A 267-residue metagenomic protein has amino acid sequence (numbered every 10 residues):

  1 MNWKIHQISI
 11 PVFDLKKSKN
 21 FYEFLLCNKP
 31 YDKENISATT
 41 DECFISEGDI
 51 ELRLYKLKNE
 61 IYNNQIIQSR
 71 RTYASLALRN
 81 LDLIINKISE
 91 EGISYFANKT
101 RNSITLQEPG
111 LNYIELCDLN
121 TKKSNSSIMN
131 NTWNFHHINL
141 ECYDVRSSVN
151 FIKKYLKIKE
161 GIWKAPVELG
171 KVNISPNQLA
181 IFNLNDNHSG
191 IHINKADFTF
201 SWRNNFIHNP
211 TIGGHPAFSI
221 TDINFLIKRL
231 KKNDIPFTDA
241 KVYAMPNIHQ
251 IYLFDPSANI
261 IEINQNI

Functional and structural regions predicted by a protein language model:
M1, E34, I85-N134, N139-L140 (+4 more regions): Vicinal oxygen chelate
M1-N2, I10-L52, E141-G190: Core segments of cupin and vicinal oxygen chelate
K4-F13, C43-G48, Y62-K87, N102-Q107 (+5 more regions): Vicinal oxygen chelate
S18-F21, I84-I88, S148-F151, L226-L230: Hydrophobic side chains in well-ordered alpha-helices
D32, N59-N64, K122-S126, E168-G170 (+2 more regions): A short, acidic/glycine-rich surface segment
K33-I36, N63-Q68, K99-N102, W163-P166 (+2 more regions): Short, tandemly repeated low-complexity microdomains enriched for cysteine and small residues
I50-R53, L111-I114, S189, S201 (+1 more regions): Short, charged/polar, Gly/Pro-enriched secondary-structure boundary elements
S147, K153-Y243: Structured core of small recognition/catalytic domains
